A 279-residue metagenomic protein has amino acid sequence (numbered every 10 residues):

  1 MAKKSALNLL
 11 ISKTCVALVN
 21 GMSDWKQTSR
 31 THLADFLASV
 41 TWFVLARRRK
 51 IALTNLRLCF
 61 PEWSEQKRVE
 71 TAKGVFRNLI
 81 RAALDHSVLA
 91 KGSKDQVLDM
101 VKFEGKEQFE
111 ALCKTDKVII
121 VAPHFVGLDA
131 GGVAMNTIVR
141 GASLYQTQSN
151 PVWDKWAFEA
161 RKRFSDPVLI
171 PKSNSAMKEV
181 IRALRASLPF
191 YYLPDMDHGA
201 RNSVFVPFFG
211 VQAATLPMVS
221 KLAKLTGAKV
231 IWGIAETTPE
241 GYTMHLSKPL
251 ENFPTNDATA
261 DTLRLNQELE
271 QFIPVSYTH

Functional and structural regions predicted by a protein language model:
A2-A122, G127, D154-E159: Membrane-anchoring hydrophobic helices of lipid-metabolizing enzymes
A90-Q271: Soluble catalytic domains of membrane acyltransferases
T278-H279: Conserved small/polar residues in nucleotide/adenosyl-binding loops
